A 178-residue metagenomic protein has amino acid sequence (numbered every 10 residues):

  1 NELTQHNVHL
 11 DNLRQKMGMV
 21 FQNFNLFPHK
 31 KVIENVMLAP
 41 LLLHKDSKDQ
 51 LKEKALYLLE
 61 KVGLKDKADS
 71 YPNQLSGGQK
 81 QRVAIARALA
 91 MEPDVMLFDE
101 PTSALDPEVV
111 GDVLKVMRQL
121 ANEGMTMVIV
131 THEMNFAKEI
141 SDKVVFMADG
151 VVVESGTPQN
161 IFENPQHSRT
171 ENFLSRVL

Functional and structural regions predicted by a protein language model:
N1-P158: ABC family nucleotide-binding domain
A148, S155, Q159-L178: C-terminal boundary and immediately downstream tail of ABC-type ATPase nucleotide-binding domains
